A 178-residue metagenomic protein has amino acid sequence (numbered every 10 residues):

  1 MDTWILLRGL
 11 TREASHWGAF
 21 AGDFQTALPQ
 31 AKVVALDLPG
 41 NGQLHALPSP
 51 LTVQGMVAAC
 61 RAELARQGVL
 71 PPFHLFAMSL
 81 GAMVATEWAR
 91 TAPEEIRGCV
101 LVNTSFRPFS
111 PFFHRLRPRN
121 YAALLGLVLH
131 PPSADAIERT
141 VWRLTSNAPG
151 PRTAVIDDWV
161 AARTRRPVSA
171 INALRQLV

Functional and structural regions predicted by a protein language model:
M1-A46: Conserved HGGG/HGGXW glycine-rich cap/lid loop of the alpha/beta-hydrolase fold
T3, K32, P72-H74, E95-G98: Structural signature of beta-strand start/N-cap positions in the alpha/beta core of ABC transporter nucleotide-binding
R12, G40, A82, F106-R107: Active-site micro-motifs of SAM-dependent methyltransferase domains
A19, E87-T91: Active-site signature of alpha/beta-hydrolase-fold catalytic machinery across serine- and Asp/Cys-nucleophile hydrolases
K32-F76: Active-site loop/oxyanion-hole signature of alpha/beta-hydrolase fold enzymes
A77-G81, A85: Gly/Ala-rich beta-loop-alpha elbow adjacent to hydrolase catalytic centers
R90, I96-L129: Flexible "cap/lid" loop of the alpha/beta hydrolase fold
F112, P131-V178: Conserved alpha/beta-hydrolase catalytic His-Asp/Glu region
